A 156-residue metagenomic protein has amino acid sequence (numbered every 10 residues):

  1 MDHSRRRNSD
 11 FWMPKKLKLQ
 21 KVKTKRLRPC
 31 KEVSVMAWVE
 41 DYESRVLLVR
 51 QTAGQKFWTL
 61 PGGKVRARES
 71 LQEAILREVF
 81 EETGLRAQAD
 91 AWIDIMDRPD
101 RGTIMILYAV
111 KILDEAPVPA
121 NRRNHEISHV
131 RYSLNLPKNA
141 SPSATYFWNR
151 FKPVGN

Functional and structural regions predicted by a protein language model:
D2-M36: Acidic, metal-coordinating catalytic segment for phosphate/diphosphate chemistry, firing primarily on the Nudix
R45-V46: Entry beta-strands of beta-propeller and related beta-repeat scaffolds
A53-F57: A conserved beta-turn-beta hairpin within the catalytic core of GNAT-like acetyltransferases that forms part
W58-G62: A short gly/proline-enriched turn/hairpin at secondary-structure junctions
V65-Q88, M96-R150: Unchanged
